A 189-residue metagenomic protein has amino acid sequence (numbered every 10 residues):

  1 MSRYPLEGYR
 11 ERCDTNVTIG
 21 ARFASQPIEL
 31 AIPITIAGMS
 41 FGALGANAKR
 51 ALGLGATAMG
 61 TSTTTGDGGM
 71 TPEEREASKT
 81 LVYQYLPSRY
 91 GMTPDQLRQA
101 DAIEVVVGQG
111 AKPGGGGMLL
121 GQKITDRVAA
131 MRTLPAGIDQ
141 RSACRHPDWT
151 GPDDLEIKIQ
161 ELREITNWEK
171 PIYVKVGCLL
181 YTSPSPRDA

Functional and structural regions predicted by a protein language model:
M1-I34, G38-S62, G69-S78, S88-G114 (+1 more regions): Conserved, well-structured core domains of diverse proteins
N16-Q26, L52, Q122-T133, D148-E164 (+1 more regions): Structured alpha-helical segments in the cores of large, soluble enzyme domains
A31-T35, M131-C144, I165-N167: Gly-rich Lys/Arg/Thr-decorated short loops/hinges at beta-loop-alpha junctions or inter-strand turns that position
T63-G66, Y83, V105, V174: General beta-strand structural signal in soluble alpha/beta enzymes
G66-G68, T166-Y173: Flexible, glycine/charged-enriched surface loops at secondary-structure junctions
A111, A143-D148: Active-site beta->alpha loop and helix N-cap motifs at the rims of alpha/beta catalytic domains
Y173-L180: Active-site glycine- and acidic-residue-rich loops that bind and position anionic ligands or nucleotide-like cofactors
Y181-D188: Conserved small/polar residues in nucleotide/adenosyl-binding loops
